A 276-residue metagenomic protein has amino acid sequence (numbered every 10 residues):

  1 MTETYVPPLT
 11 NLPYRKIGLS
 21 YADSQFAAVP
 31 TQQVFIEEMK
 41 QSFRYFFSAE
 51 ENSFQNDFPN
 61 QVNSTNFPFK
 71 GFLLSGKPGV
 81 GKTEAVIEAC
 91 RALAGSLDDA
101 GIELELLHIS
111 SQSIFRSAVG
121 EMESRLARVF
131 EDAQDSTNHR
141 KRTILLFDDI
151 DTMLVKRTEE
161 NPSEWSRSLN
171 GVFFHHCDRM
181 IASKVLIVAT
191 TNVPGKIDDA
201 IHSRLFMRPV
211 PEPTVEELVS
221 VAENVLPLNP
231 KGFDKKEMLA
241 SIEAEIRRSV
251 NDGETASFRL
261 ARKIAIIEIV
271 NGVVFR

Functional and structural regions predicted by a protein language model:
M1-Q25: Interdomain "pre-motor" coupling segment immediately N-terminal to P-loop NTPase/helicase cores
L19-K70: Pre-Walker A (pre-P-loop) alpha-helix and adjacent loop at the N terminus of AAA/AAA+ ATPase modules, a conserved
N63-H108, D132-S136: Walker A/P-loop
E103-N138: Short glycine-rich substrate-engagement loop in P-loop NTPases that contacts/grips substrate
N138-I144, I181-V188: Loop/turn-to-beta-strand initiation segments
D148-L186, G195, D199-F206: Conserved catalytic/switch belt of AAA+ P-loop NTPases
F206-V225: Conserved AAA+ ATPase "SRH/arginine-finger" region at the nucleotide-binding site
K231-R276: Conserved AAA+ ATPase small/helical "lid" subdomain
